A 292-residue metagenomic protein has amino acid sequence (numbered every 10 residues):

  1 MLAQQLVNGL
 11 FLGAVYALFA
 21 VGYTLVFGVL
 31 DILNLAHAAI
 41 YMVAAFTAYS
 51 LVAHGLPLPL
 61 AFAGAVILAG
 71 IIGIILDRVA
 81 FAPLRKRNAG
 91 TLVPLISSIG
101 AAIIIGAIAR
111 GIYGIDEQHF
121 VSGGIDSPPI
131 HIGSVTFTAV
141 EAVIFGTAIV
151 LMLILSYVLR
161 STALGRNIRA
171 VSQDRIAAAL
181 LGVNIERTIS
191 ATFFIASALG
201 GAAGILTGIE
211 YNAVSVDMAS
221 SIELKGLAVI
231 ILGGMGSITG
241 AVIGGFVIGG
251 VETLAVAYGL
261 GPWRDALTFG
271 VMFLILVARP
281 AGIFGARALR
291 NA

Functional and structural regions predicted by a protein language model:
M1-F19, T47, L58-A61, R87-V93 (+5 more regions): Membrane-interfacial amphipathic/re-entrant helices at transmembrane-helix boundaries
M1-L12, V158-L159, T192-I230, E252-W263: Inter-helical junctions in multi-pass inner-membrane proteins, predominant in energy-converting antiporter-like
Y23-A44, L58, N88-L92, L164-N167 (+6 more regions): Short, non-helical or kinked segments that cap or interrupt transmembrane helices
V29-I75, V79, Y258: Membrane-embedded helix boundary and interhelical linker motif in transport proteins
Y41, G73-L76, I115-P128, G245-F246: Peri-membrane helix termini and adjoining interfacial loops of integral membrane proteins
L56-A101, I108, I243-I248, R279-P280: Alpha-helical transmembrane segments within multi-pass membrane transporters and channels
P83-S161, T188-A191, N212, L254 (+4 more regions): Transmembrane helix-bundle core of multi-pass membrane transporters and related energy-transducing complexes
V135-V214, I238-G244: Helix-loop-helix "hairpin" substructures at the membrane interface of multi-pass membrane proteins
